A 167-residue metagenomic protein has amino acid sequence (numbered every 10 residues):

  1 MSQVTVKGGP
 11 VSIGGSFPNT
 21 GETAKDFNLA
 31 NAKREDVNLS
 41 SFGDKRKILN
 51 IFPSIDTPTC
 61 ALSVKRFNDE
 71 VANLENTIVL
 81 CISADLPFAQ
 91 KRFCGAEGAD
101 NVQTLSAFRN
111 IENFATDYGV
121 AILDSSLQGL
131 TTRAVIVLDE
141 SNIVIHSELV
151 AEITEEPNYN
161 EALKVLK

Functional and structural regions predicted by a protein language model:
M1-K167: Chalcogenol-based redox active-site neighborhoods
